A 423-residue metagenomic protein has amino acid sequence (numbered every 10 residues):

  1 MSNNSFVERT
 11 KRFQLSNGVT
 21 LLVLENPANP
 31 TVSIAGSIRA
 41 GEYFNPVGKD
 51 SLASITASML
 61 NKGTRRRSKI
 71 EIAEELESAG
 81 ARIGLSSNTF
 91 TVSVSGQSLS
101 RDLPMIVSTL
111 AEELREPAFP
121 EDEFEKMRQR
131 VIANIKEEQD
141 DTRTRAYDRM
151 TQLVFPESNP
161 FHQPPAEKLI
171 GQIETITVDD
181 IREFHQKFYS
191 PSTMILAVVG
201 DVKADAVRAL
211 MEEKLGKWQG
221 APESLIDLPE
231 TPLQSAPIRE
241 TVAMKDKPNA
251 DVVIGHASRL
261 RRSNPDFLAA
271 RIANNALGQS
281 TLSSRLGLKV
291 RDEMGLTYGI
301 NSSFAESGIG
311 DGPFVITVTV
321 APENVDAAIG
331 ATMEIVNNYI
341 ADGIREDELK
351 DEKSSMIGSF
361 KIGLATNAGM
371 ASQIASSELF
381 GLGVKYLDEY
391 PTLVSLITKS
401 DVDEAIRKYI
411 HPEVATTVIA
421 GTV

Functional and structural regions predicted by a protein language model:
M1-S5, K11, E157-F161, S190 (+3 more regions): An aromatic/glycine/proline-enriched structural segment found at the starts of mature extracellular/organellar domains
S2-V32: N- or domain-start disorder-to-order transition segments that initiate the globular core
L22-L24, N29-S58, R67-R115, I132-A133 (+6 more regions): M16 family metallopeptidases and their MPP-like homologs
G63-R66, L114-D122: Short, polar/flexible loop-turn hinges at active-site or ligand-entry regions and domain interfaces
H185: Conserved, carboxylate-rich catalytic/transport cores that coordinate ions
